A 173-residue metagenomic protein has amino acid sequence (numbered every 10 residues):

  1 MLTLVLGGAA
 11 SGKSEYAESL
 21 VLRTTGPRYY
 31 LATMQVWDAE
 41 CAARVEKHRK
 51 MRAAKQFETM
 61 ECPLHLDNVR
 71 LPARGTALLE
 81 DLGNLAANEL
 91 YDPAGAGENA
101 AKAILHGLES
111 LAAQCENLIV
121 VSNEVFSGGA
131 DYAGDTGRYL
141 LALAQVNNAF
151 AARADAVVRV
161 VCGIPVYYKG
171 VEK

Functional and structural regions predicted by a protein language model:
L2-P72: Conserved P-loop
T3-V5, R28, G75-N84, L118-V120: Generic beta-sheet signal
A10, Q35, G83, V125-F126: Short, glycine/serine-rich, charged loops/turns that create anion-binding and catalytic segments at active sites
G12-E18, T76-A77, S110-L118: Short, functional N-terminal and low-complexity linear motifs
A17, H48, L78, N123 (+1 more regions): Residue-level signal for inorganic ion chemistry
K47-R49, A77, G137-Y139: Short, hinge-like loop/turn segments at secondary-structure boundaries
K55-A100: Helix-adjacent hinge/juxtasegments
A87-K173: Replace "adjacent to P-loop NTPase cores in ATP/GTP-dependent enzymes" with "adjacent to NTP-binding cores
